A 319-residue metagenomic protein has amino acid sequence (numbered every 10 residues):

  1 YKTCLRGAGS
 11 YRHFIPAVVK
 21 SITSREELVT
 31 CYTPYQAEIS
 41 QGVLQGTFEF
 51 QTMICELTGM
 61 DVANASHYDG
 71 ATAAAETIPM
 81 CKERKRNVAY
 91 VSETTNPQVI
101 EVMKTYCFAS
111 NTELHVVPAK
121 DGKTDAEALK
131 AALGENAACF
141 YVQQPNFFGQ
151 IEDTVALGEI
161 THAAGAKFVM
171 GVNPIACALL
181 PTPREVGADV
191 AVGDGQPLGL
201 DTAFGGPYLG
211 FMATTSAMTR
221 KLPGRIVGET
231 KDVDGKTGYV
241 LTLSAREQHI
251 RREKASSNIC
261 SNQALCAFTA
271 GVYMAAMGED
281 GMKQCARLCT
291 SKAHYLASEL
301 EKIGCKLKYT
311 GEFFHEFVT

Functional and structural regions predicted by a protein language model:
Y1-E49: N-terminal entrance/gating region of PLP-dependent enzymes' catalytic architecture
R25-A37, C55-G59, K85-R86, C107-H115 (+4 more regions): Gly-rich Lys/Arg/Thr-decorated short loops/hinges at beta-loop-alpha junctions or inter-strand turns that position
Q36-I39, E56-A75: Short loop-beta-helix segment that forms the pyridoxal 5′-phosphate
A37-T47, H67, Q143, F147 (+1 more regions): Short acidic-aromatic active-site loops that bind/stabilize oxyanions
L44, F48-Q51, C55-V62: Conserved internal helical-beta-strand scaffold that buttresses enzyme catalytic cores
T72-V240, G304, V318: Conserved PLP-enzyme active-site core in the AAT-like
V142, V272-A275, H315-T319: Short, hydrophobic beta-strand segments
L198-I303, L307-T310: Active-site C-terminal subdomain of aminotransferase-like
